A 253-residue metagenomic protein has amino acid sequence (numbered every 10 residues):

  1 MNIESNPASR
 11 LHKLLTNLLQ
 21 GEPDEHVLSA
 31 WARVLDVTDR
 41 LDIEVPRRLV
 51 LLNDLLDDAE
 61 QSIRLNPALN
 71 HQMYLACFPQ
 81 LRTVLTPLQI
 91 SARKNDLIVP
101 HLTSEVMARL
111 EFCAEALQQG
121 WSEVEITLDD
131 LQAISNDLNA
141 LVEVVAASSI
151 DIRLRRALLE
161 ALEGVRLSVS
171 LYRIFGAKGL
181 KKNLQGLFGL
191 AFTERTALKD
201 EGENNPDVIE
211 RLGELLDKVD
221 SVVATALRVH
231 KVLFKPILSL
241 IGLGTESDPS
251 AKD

Functional and structural regions predicted by a protein language model:
M1-T86: Leu/Val/Ala/Ile-rich N-terminal alpha-helices, chiefly Sec-type signal peptides and the beginnings
A8-L11, L28, L138, N205-I209 (+1 more regions): Short amphipathic alpha-helical segments that mediate assembly, nucleic-acid/protein binding, or membrane association
D39, I43-P46, V50, H101-S104 (+6 more regions): Short, solvent-exposed segments of well-ordered alpha helices
P46-L49, N53-L56, E60, F78 (+9 more regions): Generic structural concept
D58-I152: Long amphipathic alpha-helical segments with strong coiled-coil/leucine-zipper propensity
I63, P67, Q89-A92, D96 (+7 more regions): Long, hydrophobic, amphipathic alpha-helical segments used as structural scaffolds
G120-G202: Membrane-active, amphipathic/fusogenic segments and juxtamembrane/transmembrane anchors that bind or insert into lipid
E194-D253: Membrane-inserting effector segments that mediate pore formation, membrane fusion, or transient membrane insertion
